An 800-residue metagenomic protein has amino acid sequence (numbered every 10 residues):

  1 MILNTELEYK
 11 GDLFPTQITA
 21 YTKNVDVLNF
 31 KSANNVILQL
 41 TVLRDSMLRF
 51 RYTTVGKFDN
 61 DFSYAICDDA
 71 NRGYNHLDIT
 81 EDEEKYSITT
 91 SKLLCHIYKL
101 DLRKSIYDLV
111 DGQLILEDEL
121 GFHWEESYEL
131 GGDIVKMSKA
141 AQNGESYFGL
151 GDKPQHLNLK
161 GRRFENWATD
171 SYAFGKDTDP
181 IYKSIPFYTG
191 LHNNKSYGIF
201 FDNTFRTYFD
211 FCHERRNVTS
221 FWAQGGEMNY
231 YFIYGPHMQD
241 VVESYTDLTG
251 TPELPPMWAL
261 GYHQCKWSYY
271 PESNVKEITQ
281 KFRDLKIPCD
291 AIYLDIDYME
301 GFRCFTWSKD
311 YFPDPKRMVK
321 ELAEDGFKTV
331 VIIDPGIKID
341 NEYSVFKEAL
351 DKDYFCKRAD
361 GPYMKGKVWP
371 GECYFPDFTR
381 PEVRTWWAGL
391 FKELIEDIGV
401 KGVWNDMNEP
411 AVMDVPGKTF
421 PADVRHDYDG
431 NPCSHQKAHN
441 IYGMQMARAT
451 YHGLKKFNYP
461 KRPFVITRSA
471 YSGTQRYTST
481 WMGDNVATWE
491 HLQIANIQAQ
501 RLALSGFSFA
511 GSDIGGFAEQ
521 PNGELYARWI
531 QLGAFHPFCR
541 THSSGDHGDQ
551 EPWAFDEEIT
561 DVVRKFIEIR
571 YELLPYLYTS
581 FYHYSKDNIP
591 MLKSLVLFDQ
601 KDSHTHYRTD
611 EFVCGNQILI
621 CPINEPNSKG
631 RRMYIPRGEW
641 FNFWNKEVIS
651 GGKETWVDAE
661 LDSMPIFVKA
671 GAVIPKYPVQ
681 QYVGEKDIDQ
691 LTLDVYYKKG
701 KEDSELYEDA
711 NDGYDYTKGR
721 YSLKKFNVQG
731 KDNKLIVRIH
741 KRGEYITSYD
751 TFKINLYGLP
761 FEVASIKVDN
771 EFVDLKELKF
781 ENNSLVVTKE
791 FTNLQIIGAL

Functional and structural regions predicted by a protein language model:
I2, V55, A65, E117 (+3 more regions): Aromatic- and carboxylate-enriched substrate-binding clefts and catalytic-loop regions of carbohydrate-active enzymes
I2-Y21, Q39-E84: A low-complexity, Ser/Thr/Gly/Pro-enriched, surface-exposed linker/loop concept that marks segments flanking
F30, L40, F50, I88-K92 (+2 more regions): Short, well-ordered beta-strand segments enriched in hydrophobic/aromatic residues
K31-A33, T41-V42, N71-P256, K266-W267 (+5 more regions): Catalytic and substrate-binding clefts that recognize carbohydrates or anionic sugar/phosphate headgroups
L40, K92, F187, F282 (+8 more regions): Conserved, mostly hydrophobic/aromatic
N60-H76, F643-L661, S765-K789: Solvent-exposed beta-strand/loop surfaces of large extracellular or lumenal domains
Y451-P463, A470-W481, I494-Q498, L502-S512 (+2 more regions): Catalytic core of carbohydrate-active enzymes
T788-L800: Surface-exposed interaction regions enriched in Ser/Thr/Asp/Glu that occur as long low-complexity tracts or repetitive
